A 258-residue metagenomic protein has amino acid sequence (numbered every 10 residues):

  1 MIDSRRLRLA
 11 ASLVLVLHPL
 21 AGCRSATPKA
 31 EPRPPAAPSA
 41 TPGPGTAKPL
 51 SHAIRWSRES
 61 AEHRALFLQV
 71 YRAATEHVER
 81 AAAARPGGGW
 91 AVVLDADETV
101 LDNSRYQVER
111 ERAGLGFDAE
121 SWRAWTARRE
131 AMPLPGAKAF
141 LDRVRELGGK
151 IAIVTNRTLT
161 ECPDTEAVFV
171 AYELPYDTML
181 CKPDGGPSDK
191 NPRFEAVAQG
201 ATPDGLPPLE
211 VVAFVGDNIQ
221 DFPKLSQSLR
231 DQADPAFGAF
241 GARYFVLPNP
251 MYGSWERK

Functional and structural regions predicted by a protein language model:
I2-A11: Bacterial N-terminal signal peptides that target proteins for export
A10-P19: Bacterial N-terminal signal peptides
C23-L94, R257-K258: Non-catalytic pre-domain segments flanking phosphatase-related domains
W56-F67, R123-A131, A152-N156, K182-D184: Second-shell loop/turn segments in exported
A61, G149, T158, C162-K258: C-terminal cap/substrate-recognition subdomain and adjoining C-terminal extension of metal-dependent phosphatase-like
A82-V92, I151-N156, G205-P207: Surface-exposed patches in mature extracellular/periplasmic domains of secreted proteins
A84-A91, V100-A131, E146: Active-site neighborhood of HAD-like aspartate-dependent phosphohydrolases
R123-A152, L159-E161: Short, acidic loop-to-helix structural element flanking the phosphoryl-transfer center in phosphate-processing enzymes
